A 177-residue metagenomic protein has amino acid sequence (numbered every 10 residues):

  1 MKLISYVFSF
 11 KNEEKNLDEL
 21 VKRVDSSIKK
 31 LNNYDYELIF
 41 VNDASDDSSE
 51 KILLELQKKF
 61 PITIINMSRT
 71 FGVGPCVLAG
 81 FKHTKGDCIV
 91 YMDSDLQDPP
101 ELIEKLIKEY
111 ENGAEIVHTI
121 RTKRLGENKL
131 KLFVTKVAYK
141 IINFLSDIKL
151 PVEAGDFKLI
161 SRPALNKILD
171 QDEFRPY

Functional and structural regions predicted by a protein language model:
M1-S26: N-proximal low-complexity "stem/linker" segments adjacent to membrane-targeting elements
K2-I4, D25-I39, S48, P61-T63: Short loop->beta transition adjacent to catalytic acidic/histidine clusters or analogous donor-positioning motifs
E13-L17, S45, P99: Donor nucleotide-sugar binding loop of glycosyltransferases
Y36-I39, E50-H83: Conserved donor nucleotide-binding strand/loop of the catalytic core
N42-K51, L96-Q97: A conserved acidic beta->alpha catalytic loop
M67, M92-S94: Catalytic metal- and UDP-sugar-binding loop of GT-A-like glycosyltransferases, i.e., residues flanking the conserved
M67-R69, V73-H83, P100-Y177: Acceptor/aglycone-binding surface of glycosyltransferases and processive sugar-polymer synthases
I89: Short aromatic/hydrophobic "clamp" motif used to bind/position activated sugar donors
